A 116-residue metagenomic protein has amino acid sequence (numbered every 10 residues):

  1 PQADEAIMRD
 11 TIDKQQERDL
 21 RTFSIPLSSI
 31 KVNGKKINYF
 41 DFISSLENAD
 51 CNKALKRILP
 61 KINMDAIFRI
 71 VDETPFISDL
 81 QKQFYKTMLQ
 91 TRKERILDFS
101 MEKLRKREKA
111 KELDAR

Functional and structural regions predicted by a protein language model:
P1-R116: C-terminal catalytic region of ATP-dependent kinase domains
